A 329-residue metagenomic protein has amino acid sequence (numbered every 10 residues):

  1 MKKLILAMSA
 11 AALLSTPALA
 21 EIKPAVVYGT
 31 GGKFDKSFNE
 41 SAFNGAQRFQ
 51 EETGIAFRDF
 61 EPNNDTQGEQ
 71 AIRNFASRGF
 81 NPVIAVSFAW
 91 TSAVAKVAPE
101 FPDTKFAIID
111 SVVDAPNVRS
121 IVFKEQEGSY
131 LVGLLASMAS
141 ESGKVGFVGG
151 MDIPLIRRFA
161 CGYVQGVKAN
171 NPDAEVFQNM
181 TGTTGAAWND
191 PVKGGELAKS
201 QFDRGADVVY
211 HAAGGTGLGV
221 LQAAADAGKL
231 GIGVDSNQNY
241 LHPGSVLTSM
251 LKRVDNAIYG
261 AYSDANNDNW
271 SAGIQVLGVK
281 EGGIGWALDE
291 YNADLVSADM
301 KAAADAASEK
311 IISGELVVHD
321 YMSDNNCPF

Functional and structural regions predicted by a protein language model:
L4-L14: Hydrophobic helical h-region of N-terminal Sec-dependent signal peptides in bacterial secretory/periplasmic proteins
A20-F329: A residue-level marker of the well-folded mature domains of exported/periplasmic proteins
